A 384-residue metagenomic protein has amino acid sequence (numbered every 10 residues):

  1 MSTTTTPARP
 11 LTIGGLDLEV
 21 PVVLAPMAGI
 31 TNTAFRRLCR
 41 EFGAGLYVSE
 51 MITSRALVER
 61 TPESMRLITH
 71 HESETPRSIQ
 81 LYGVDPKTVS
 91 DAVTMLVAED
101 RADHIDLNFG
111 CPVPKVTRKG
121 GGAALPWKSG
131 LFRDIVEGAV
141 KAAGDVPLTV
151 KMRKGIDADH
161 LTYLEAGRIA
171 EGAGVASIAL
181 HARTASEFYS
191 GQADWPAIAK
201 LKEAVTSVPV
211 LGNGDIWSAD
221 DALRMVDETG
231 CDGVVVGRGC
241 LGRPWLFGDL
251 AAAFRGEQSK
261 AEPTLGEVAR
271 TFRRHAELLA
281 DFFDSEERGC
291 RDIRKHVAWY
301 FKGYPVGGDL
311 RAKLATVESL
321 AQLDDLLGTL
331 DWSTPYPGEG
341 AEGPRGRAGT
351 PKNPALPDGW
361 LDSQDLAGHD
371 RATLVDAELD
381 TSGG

Functional and structural regions predicted by a protein language model:
M1-L18, V22, A28, T33-A34 (+5 more regions): Alpha/beta catalytic cores of nucleotide-metabolism and tRNA/nucleoside-modifying enzymes
S2-T12, M27-D103: Glycine-rich, positively charged N-terminal anion/phosphate-binding segment
L11-V23, R55-P76, C111-G121, K141-K154: N-terminal small/glycine-rich loop or linker at the start of catalytic domains across soluble metabolic enzymes
V22-P26, Y47-S49, R77-L81, I105 (+4 more regions): Hydrophobic faces of well-ordered beta-strands that scaffold small-molecule active sites in alpha/beta enzyme cores
S54-A56, S186, C240-P244: Short gly/pro/ser/thr-enriched loop/turn and capping motifs at secondary-structure boundaries
K87-G121, L125-P209: Alpha/beta enzyme core
